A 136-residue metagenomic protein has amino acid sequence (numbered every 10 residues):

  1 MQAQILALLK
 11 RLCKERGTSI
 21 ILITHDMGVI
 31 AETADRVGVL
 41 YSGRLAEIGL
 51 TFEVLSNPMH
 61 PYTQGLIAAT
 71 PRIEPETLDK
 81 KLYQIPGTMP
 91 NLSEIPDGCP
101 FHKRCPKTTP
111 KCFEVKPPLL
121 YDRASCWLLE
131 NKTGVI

Functional and structural regions predicted by a protein language model:
M1-L78: P-loop NTP-binding/switch modules centered on Walker-like glycine-rich loops
L50-I136: Charged, flexible cofactor/metal-binding loops and thiol motifs
